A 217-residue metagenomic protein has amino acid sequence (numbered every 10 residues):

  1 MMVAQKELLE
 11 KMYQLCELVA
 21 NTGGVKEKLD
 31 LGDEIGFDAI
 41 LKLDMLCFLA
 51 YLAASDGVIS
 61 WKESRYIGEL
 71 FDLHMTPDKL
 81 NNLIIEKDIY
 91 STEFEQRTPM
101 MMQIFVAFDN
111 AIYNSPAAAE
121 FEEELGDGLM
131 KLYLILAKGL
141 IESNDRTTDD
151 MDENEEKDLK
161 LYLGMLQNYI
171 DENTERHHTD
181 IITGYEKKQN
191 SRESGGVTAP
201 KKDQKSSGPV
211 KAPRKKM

Functional and structural regions predicted by a protein language model:
M1-A54, V58-M217: Small-residue-enriched hydrophobic alpha-helices in membranes
